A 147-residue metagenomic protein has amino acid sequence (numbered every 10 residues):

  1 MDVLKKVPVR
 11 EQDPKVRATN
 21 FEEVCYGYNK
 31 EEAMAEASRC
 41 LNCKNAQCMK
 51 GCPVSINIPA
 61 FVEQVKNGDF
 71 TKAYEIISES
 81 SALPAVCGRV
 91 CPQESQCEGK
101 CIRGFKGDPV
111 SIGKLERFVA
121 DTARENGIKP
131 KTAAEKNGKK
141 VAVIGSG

Functional and structural regions predicted by a protein language model:
M1-K140: Ferredoxin-type iron-sulfur electron-transfer modules and their immediate structural context
I144-G147: Glycine-rich Rossmann-fold phosphate-binding loop(s) that bind the pyrophosphate of adenine dinucleotide cofactors
